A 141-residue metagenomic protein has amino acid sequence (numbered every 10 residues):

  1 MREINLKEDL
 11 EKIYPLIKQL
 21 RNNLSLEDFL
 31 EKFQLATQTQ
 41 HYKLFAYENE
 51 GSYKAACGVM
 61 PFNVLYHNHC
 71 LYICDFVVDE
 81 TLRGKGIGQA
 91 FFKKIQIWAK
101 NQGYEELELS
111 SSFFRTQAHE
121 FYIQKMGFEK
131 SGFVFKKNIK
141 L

Functional and structural regions predicted by a protein language model:
E3-N68, N138: Acetyl-CoA-dependent GNAT
A46, G58, Y72, V77 (+2 more regions): Conserved beta-strand segments that form the floor/walls of ligand-binding pockets within enzyme and binding domains
F62-I73, R83, K130-S131: A conserved beta-turn-beta hairpin within the catalytic core of GNAT-like acetyltransferases that forms part
V78, G84-I97, Q124-K125: Conserved acetyl-CoA-binding loop-helix of GNAT-fold acetyltransferases
D79, S112: Residue-level recognition of the GNAT/N-acetyltransferase active site
Q89, F113-K137: Conserved active-site alpha-helix within GNAT-family acetyltransferase domains
F92, A99-S111: Conserved GNAT acetyl-CoA-binding A-motif
